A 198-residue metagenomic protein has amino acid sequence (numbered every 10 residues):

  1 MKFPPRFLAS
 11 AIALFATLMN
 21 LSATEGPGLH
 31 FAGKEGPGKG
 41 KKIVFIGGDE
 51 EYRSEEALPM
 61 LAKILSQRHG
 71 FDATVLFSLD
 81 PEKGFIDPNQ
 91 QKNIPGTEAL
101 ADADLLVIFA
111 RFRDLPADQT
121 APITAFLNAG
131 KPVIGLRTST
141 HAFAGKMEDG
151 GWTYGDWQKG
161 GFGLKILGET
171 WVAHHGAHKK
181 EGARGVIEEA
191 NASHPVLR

Functional and structural regions predicted by a protein language model:
M1-A11: Bacterial N-terminal signal peptides that target proteins for export
P4-R6, L21, L58: Composition- and surface-driven signal marking solvent-exposed, interaction-prone regions in large proteins
A9-N20: Bacterial N-terminal signal peptides
E25, L29-F31, V44-I46, E50-F143: Helical hinge/lid and interdomain linker segments adjacent to catalytic or ligand-binding clefts that mediate domain
G36-P37: Short, flexible hinge/linker loops that cap or flank conserved catalytic cores
K41: Nucleotide donor/acceptor-binding cores
I108, R113-R198: A glycine-rich, often tryptophan-bearing local segment used as a flexible ligand/cofactor-contacting loop or short
